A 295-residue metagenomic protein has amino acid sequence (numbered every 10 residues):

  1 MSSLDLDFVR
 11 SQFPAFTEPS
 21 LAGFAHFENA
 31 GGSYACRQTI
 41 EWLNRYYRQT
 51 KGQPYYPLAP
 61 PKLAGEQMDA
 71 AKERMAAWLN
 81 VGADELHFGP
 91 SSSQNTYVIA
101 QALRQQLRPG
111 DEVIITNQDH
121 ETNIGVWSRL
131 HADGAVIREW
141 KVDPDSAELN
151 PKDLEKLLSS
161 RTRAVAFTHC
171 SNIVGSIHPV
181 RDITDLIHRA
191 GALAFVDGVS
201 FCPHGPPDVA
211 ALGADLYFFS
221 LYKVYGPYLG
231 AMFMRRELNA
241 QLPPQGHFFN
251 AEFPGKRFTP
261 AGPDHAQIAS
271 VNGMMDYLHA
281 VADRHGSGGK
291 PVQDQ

Functional and structural regions predicted by a protein language model:
M1-Q295: Pyridoxal 5′-phosphate
